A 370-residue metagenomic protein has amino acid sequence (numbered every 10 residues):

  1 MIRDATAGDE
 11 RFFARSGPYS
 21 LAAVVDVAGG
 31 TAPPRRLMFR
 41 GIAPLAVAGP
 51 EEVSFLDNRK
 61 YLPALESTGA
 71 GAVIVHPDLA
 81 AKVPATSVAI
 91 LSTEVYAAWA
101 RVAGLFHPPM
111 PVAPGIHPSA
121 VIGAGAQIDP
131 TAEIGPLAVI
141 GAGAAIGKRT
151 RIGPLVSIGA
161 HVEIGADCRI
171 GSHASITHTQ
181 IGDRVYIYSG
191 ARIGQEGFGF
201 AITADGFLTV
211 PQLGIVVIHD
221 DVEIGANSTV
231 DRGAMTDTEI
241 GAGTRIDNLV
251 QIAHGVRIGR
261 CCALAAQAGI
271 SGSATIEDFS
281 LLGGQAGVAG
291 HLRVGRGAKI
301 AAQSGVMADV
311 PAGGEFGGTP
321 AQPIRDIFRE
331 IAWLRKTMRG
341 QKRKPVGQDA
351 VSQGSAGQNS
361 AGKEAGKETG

Functional and structural regions predicted by a protein language model:
M1-S119, R184, G190-A191, E196-T209 (+2 more regions): Terminal amphipathic alpha-helical/low-complexity segments used for targeting or macromolecular assembly
F55, G115-P323: Structural signal for interior beta-strand "rungs" in well-ordered beta-sheet cores of soluble enzyme domains
